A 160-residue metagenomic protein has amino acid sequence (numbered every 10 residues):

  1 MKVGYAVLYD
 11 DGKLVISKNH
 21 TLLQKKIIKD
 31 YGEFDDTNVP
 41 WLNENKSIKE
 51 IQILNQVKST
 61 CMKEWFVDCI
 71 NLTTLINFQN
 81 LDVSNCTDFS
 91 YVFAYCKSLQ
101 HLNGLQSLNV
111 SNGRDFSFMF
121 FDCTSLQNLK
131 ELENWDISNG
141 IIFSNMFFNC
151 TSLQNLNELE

Functional and structural regions predicted by a protein language model:
M1-E160: Negatively charged
